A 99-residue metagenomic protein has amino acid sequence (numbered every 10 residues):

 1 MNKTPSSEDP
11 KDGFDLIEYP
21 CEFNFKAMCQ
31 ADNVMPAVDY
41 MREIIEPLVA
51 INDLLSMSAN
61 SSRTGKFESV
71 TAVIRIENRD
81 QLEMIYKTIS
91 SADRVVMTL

Functional and structural regions predicted by a protein language model:
M1-S69, R75-L99: Long, contiguous binding/interaction regions
